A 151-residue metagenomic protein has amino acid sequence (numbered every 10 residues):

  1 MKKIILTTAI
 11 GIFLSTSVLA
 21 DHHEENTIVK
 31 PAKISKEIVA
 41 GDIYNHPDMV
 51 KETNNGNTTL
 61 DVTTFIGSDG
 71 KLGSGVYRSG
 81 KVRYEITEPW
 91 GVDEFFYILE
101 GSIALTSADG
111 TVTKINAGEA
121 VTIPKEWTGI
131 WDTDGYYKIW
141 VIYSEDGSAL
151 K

Functional and structural regions predicted by a protein language model:
M1-I4: Positively charged n-region of N-terminal signal peptides that target proteins for export
T7-S15: Bacterial N-terminal signal peptides
L19-K71: A short, N-terminal "cap"/entry segment at the start of jelly-roll beta-barrel domains of the cupin/DSBH fold
G73-W90, P124-K125: Conserved short histidine dyad/triad with adjacent acidic residue
S74, I86, L105, K138-V141: Short hydrophobic/aromatic-rich beta-strand segments that constitute the beta-sheet cores of beta-sandwich/beta-barrel
W90-L105: Short, conserved beta-strand element in jelly-roll/cupin
G110-K125: Short acidic-glycine-tyrosine-enriched beta hairpin
K125-S148: Ligand-binding loop in jelly-roll beta-barrel domains
